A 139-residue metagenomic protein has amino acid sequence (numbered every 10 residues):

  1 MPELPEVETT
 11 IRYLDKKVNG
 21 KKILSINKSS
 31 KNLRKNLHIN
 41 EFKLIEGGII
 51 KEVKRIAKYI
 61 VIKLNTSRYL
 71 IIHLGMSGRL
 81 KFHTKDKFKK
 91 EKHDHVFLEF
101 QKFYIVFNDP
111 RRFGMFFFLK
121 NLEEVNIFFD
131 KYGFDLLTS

Functional and structural regions predicted by a protein language model:
M1-R68, K89-K90, F97-Q101: Extended, highly charged segments
L70-S139: Phosphate/anion-contacting hairpin/loop surfaces
